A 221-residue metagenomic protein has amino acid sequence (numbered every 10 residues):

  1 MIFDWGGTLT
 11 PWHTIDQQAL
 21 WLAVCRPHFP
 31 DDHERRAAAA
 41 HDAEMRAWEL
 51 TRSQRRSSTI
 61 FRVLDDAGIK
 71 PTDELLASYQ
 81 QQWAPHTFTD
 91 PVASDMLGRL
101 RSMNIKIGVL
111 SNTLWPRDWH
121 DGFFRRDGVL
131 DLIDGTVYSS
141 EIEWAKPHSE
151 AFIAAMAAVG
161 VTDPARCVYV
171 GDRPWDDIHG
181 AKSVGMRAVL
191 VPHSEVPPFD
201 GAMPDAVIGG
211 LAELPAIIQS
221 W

Functional and structural regions predicted by a protein language model:
M1-F3, W12, D31, S94 (+3 more regions): Asp-based, Mg2+/Mn2+-dependent phosphohydrolase catalytic module
M1-M103, P116-D118: N-terminal helical cap/lid subdomain that shapes the substrate entry/recognition surface in HAD-like hydrolases
